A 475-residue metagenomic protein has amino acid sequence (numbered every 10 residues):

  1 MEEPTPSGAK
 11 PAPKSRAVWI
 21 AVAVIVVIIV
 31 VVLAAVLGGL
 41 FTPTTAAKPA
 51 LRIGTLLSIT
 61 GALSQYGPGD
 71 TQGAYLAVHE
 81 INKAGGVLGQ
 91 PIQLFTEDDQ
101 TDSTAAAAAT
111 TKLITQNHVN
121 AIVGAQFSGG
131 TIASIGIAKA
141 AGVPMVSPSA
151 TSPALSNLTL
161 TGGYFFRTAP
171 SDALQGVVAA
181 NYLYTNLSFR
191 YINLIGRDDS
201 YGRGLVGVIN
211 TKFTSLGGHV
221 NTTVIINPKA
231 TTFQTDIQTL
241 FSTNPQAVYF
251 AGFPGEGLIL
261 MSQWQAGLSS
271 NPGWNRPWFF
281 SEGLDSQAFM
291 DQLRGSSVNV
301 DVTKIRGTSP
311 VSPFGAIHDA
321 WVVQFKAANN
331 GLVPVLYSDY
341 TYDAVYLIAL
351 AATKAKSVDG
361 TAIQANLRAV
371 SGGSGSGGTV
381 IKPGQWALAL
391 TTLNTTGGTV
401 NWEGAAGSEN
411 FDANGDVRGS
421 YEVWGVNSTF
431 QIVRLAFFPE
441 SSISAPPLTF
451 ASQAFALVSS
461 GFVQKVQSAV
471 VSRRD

Functional and structural regions predicted by a protein language model:
M1-D475: Extracytosolic ligand-binding ectodomains
